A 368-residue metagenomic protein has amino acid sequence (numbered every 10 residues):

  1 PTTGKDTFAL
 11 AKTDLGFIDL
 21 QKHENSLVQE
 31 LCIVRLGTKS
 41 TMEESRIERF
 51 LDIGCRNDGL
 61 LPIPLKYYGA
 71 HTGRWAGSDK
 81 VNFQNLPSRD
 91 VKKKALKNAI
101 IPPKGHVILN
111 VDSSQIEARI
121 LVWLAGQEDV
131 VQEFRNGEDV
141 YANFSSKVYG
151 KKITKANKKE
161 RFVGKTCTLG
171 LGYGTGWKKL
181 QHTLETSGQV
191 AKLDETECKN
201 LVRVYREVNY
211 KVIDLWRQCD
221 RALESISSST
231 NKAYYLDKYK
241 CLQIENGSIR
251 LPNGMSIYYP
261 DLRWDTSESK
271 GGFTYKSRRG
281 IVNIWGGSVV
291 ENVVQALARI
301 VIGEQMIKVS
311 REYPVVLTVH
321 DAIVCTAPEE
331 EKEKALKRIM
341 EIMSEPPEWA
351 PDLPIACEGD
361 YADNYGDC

Functional and structural regions predicted by a protein language model:
P1-K155, Q218-A322, L336-M343: Acidic, glycine-rich two-metal-ion catalytic cores of nucleic acid-processing enzymes
P1-L27, G170-E224: Extended, well-ordered alpha-helical scaffold/bundle regions in very large, multi-domain proteins
R74-W75, A118-R119, T326-A327, N364-C368: Short, solvent-exposed polar/charged micro-motifs at secondary-structure junctions
D112-S113, W177-T183, L201, V315-P328 (+1 more regions): Catalytic palm active-site di-aspartate
K155-G174: Amphipathic, charged-and-aliphatic alpha-helical interface segments that function as noncatalytic docking
W177, E195-C198, Q295, R299 (+1 more regions): Generic alpha-helical secondary structure
G188-V190, V324, P328-E331: A generic structural motif
E197-S229, E330-C368: Polymerase palm active-site segment centered on the conserved acidic dipeptide of motif C
